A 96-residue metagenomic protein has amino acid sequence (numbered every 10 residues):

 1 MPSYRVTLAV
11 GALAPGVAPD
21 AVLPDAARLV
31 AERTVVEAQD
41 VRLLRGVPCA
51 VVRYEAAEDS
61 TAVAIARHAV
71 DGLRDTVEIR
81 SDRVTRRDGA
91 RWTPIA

Functional and structural regions predicted by a protein language model:
M1-A96: Long, contiguous binding/interaction regions
